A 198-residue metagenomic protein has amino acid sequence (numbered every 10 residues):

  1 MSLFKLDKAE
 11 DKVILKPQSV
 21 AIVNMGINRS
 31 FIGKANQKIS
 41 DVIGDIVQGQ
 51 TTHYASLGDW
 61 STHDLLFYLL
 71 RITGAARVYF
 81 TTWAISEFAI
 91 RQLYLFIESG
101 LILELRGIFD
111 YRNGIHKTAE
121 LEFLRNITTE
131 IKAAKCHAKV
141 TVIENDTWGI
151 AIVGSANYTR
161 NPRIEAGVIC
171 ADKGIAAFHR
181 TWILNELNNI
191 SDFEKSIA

Functional and structural regions predicted by a protein language model:
M1-A198: PLD/PLD-like phosphodiesterase catalytic module centered on the HKD motif
